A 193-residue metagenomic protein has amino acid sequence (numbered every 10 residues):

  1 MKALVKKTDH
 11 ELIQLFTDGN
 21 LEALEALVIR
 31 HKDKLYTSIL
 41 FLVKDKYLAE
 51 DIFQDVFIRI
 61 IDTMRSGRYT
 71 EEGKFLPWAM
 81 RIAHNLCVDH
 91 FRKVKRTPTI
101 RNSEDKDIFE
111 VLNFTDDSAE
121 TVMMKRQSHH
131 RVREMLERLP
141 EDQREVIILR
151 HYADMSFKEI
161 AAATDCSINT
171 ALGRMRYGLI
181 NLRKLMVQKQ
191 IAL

Functional and structural regions predicted by a protein language model:
M1-Q14: Extreme N-terminal regulatory/targeting segments of RNA polymerase sigma factors
A3, T17-E25, Y36-D55, I168 (+1 more regions): Short, charged helix-capping/linker segments at alpha-helix termini
Q14, D18-L21, K95, F109 (+2 more regions): Amphipathic alpha-helical segment used for protein-protein interaction
T17-D18, F57-K74: Sigma70-family region 2
V28-Y47, T63, L136, N181 (+1 more regions): Amphipathic, Lys/Arg- and hydrophobic-enriched alpha-helical face
D51-I58, G73-N85: Structural recognition of an alpha-helix C-terminal capping motif at a helix-to-coil junction
S66, R81-N102: Arg/Lys-rich amphipathic alpha helix in sigma70-family domain 2
V88, R131-V132, Q143, L149-Y152 (+2 more regions): DNA-recognition helix of helix-turn-helix
